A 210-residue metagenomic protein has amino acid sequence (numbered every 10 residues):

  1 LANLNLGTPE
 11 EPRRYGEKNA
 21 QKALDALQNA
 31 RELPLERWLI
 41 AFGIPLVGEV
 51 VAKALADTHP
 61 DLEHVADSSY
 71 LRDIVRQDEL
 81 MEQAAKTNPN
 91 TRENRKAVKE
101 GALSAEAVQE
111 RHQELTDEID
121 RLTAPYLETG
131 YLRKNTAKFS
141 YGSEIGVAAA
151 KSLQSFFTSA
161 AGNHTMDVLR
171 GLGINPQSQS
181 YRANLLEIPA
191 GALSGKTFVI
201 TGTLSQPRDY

Functional and structural regions predicted by a protein language model:
L1-Y210: DNA strand-break repair and replication-stress modules
